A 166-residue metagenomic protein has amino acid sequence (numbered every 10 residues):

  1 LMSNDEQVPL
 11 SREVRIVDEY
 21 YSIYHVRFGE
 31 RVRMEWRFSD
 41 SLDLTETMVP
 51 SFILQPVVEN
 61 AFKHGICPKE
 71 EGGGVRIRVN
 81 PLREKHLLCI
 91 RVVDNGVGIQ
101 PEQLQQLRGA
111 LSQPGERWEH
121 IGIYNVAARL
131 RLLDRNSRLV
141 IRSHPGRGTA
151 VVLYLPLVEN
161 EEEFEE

Functional and structural regions predicted by a protein language model:
L1-V140, A150-V152: Two-component histidine phosphotransfer core
L139-E166: C-terminal end segment of the histidine kinase catalytic
